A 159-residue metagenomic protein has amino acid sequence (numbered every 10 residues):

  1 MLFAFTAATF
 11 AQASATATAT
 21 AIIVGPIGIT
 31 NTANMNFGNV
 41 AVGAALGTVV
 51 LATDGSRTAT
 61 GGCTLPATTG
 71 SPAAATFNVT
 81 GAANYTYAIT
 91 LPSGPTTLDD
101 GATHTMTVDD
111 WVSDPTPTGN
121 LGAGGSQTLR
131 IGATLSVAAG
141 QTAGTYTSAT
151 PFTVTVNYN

Functional and structural regions predicted by a protein language model:
F5-A11: Sec/Tat signal peptide C-region and signal peptidase I cleavage site
A11-L91, P95-T96, T118-N159: N-terminal small/polar-rich segments of proteins
L91-T116: Surface-exposed binding patches on compact interaction domains or structured appendages
